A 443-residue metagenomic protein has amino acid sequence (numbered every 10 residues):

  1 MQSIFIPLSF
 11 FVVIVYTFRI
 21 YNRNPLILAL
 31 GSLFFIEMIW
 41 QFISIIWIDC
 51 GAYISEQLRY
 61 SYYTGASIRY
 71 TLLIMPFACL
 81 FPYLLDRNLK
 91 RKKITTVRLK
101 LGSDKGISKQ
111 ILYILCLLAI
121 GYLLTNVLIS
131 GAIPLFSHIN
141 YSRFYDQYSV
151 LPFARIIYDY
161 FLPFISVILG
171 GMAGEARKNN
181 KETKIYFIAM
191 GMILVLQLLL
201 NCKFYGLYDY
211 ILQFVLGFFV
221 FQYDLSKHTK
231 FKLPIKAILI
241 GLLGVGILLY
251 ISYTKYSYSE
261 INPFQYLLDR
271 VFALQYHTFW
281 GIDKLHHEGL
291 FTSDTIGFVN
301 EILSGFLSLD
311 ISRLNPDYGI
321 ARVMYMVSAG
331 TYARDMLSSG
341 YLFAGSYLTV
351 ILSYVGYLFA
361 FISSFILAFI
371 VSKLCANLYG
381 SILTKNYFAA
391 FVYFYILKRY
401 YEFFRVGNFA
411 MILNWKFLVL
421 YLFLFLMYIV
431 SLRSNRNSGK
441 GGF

Functional and structural regions predicted by a protein language model:
M1-L99, F187-L194, Y210-T254, A389 (+1 more regions): N-terminal "leader" segments that precede or initiate the main folded domain
Q2-F11, I74, L112-L124, Y158-S166 (+2 more regions): Hydrophobic alpha-helical transmembrane segments
S9-I14, I165-G170, A189-Q197, G345-T349 (+2 more regions): Hydrophobic, membrane-inserted alpha-helices
N22-I27, M172-I185, N377-A390: Membrane-interface helix-loop-helix junctions at transmembrane boundaries of multi-pass membrane enzymes, predominantly
Q57-S61, R87-F231, G244-S257, F403 (+1 more regions): Membrane-embedded catalytic interface detector for glycan/lipid assembly enzymes
I68-A78, S149-S166, G281-T292, S353 (+1 more regions): Hydrophobic alpha-helical transmembrane segments
R143-P152, G246-L367: Small-residue-enriched transmembrane helix-hairpin modules in multi-pass membrane proteins
G340-F443: Hydrophobic alpha-helical segments
